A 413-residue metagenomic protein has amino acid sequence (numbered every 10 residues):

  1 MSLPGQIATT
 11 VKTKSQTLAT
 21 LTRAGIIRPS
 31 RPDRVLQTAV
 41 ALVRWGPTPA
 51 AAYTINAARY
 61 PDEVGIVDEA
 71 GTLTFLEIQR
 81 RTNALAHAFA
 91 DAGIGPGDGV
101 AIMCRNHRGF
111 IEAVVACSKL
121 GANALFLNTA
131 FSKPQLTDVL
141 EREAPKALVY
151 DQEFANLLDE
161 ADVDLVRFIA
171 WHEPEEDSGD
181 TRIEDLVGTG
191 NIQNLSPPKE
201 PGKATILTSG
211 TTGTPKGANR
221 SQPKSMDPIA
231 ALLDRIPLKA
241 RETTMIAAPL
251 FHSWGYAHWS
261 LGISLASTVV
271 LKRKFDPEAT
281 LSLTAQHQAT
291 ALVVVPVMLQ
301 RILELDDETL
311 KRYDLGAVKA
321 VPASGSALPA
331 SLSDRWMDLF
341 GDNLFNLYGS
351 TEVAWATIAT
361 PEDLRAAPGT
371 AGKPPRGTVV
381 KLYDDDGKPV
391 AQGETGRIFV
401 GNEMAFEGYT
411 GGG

Functional and structural regions predicted by a protein language model:
A41, W45, T54, D62-H107 (+2 more regions): Conserved AMP-binding/adenylate-forming core of the ANL superfamily
T74-L76, K203-D227: Conserved AMP-binding A3 loop
Q79-A84, G217-K239, Q300-E304: Conserved structural elements of the adenylate-forming
G99, R105-L125, T129-K133, R142-A147 (+3 more regions): A short helix-loop-beta submotif of the ANL/AMP-binding
E153-T205, T214, M226, D306-E308: ANL superfamily adenylate-forming
I206, S264, T290-V293, D307-A366 (+2 more regions): Gly/Ser/Thr-rich phosphate-binding loop
M226-T243, F251-A291, L305: Conserved AMP-binding/adenylation subdomain of ANL enzymes
P374-G377, K388-G413: Conserved ATP/PPi-binding loop(s) of AMP-dependent carboxylate-activating enzymes
